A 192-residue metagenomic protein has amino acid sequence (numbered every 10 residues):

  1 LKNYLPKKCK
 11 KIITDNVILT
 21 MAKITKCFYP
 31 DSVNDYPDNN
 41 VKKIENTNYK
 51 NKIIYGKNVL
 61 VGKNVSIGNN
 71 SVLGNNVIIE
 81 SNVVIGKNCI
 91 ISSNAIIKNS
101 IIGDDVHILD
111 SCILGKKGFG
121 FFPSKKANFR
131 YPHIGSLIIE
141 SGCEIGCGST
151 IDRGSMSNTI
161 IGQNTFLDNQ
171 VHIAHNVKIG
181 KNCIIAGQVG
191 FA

Functional and structural regions predicted by a protein language model:
N3-K52, G56: Short, basic phosphate-binding NTP loop
K42-A192: Structural signal for interior beta-strand "rungs" in well-ordered beta-sheet cores of soluble enzyme domains
